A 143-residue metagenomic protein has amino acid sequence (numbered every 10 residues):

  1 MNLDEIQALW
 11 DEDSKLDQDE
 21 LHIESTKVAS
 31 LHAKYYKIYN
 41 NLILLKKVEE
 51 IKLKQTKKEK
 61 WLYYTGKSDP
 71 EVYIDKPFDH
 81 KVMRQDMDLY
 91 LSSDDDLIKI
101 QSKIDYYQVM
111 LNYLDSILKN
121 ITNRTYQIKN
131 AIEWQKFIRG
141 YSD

Functional and structural regions predicted by a protein language model:
M1-D143: Charge-rich amphipathic alpha-helical interaction elements
